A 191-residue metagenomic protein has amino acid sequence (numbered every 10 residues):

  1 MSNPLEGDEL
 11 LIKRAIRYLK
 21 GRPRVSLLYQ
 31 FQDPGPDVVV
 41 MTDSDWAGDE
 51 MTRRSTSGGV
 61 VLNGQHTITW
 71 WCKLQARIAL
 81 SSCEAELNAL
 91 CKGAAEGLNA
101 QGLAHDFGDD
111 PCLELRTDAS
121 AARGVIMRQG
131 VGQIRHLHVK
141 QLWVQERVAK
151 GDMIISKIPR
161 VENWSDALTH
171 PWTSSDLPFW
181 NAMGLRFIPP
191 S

Functional and structural regions predicted by a protein language model:
M1-L27, P159, A167-T169: C-terminal reverse transcriptase regions that engage the nucleic-acid substrate
N3, D37, A76-S191: RNase H-like nuclease module associated with reverse transcription
A15, R53-T56, R135-H136: Conserved, well-ordered active-site substructure
R17-S44, G108-D109: Structured nucleic-acid-interacting core domains from mobile-element enzymes and related host factors, especially RNase
G21-V25, A47, T67-W70, N99-D106: Conserved helix-loop functional segments at active or binding sites
P23-S26, D45-A47, A76, Q141-W143: Eukaryotic intrinsically disordered and solvent-exposed regulatory patches
Q30, M41-D43, G64, W71 (+2 more regions): Generic beta-strand/beta-sheet core signal
D37-C83: RNase H-like nuclease fold core
